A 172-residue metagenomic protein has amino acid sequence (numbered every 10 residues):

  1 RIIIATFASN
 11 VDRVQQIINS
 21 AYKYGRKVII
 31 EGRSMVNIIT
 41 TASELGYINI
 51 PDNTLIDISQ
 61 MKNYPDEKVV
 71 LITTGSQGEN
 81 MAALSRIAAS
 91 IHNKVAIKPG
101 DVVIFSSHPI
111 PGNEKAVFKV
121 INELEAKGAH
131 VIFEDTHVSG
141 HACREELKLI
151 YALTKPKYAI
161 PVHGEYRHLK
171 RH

Functional and structural regions predicted by a protein language model:
R1-H172: Acidic/His-rich, metal-assisted hydrolase cores and their charged scaffolds
